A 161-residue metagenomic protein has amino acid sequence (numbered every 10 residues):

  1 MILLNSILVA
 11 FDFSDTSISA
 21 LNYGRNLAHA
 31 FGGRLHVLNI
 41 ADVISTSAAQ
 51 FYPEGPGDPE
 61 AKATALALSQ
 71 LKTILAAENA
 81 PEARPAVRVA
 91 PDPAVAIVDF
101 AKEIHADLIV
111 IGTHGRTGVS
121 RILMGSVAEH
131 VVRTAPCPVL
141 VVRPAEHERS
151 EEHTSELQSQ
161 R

Functional and structural regions predicted by a protein language model:
M1-I2, L75-I109, H147-R149: Structural beta-alpha unit
I2-E54, A61, H147, S155: Small/aliphatic-rich secondary-structure junction motif
H36-L38, R84-R88, L140: General small-molecule cofactor/ligand-binding pocket signal
Y52-P56, A101-I104, V127-A128, S155: Short, hinge-like loop/turn segments at secondary-structure boundaries
G55-S69: A short acidic, glycine-rich active-site loop that binds or catalyzes chemistry on phosphate/adenosine moieties
L108-H130, P144, E148-R149: Glycine-rich, Arg-bearing micro-motifs that act as flexible, cationic patches
E152-R161: Single conserved hydrophobic/aromatic residue that forms the stacking wall/gate of nucleotide- or nucleobase-binding
